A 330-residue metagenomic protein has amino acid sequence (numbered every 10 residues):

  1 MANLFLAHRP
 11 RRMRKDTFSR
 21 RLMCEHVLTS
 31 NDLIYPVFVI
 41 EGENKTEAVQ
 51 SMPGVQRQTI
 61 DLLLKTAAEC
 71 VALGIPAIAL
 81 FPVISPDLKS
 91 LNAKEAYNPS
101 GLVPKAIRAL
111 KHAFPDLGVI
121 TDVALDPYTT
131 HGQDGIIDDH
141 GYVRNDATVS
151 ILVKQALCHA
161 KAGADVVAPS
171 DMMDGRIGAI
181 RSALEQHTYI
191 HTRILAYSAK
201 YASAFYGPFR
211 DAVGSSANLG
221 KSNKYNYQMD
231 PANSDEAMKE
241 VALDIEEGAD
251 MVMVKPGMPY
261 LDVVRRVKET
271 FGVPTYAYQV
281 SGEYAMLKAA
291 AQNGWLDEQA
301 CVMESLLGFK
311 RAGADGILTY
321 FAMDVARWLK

Functional and structural regions predicted by a protein language model:
A2-L4, H8, D16, L28-I34 (+1 more regions): Alpha/beta enzyme core
S19: N-terminal [4Fe-4S]-dependent radical SAM core
C24-E25: Charged, low-hydrophobicity low-complexity segments
